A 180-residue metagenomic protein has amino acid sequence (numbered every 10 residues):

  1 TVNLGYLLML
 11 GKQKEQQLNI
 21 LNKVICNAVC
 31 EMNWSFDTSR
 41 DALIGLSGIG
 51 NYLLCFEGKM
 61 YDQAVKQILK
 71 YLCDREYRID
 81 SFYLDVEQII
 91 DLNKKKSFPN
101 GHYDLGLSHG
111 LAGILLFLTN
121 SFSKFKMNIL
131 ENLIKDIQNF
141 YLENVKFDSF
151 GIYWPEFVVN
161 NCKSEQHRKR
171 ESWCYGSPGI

Functional and structural regions predicted by a protein language model:
T1-G179: Glycan-recognition and catalytic cores of secretory/periplasmic carbohydrate-active enzymes
